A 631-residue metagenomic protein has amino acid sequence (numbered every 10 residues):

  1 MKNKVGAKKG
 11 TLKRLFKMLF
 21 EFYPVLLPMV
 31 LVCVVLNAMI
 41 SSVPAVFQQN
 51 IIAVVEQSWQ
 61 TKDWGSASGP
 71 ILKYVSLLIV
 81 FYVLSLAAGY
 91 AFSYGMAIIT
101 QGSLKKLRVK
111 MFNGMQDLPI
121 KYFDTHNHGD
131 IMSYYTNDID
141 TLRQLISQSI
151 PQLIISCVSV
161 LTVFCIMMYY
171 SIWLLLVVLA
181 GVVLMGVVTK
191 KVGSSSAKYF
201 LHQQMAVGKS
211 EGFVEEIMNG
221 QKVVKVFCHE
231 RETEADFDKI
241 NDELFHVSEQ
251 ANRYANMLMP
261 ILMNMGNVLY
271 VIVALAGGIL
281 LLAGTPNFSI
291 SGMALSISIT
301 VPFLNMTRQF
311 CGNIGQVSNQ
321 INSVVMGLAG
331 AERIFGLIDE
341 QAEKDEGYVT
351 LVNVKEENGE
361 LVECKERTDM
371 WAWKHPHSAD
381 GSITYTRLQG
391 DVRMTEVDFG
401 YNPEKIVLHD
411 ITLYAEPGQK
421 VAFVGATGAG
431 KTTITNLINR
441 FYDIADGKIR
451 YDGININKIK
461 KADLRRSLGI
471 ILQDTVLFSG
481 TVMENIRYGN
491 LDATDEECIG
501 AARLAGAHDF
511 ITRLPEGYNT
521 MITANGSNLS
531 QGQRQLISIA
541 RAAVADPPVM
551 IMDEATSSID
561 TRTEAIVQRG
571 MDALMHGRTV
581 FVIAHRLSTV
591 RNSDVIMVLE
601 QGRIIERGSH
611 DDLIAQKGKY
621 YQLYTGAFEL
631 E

Functional and structural regions predicted by a protein language model:
M1-S41, V55-L77, F92-M96, T100 (+8 more regions): Membrane-integrated ABC transporters
K2-K4, K8, I40-E56, Q60 (+11 more regions): Juxtamembrane helix-loop junctions of ABC transporter transmembrane domains
E21-P24, I120-K121, I139-I146, I150 (+5 more regions): An intracellular "coupling" helix at the cytosolic face of ABC transporter transmembrane type-1 domains
L26-M39, Q148-H202, L275-L295: Transmembrane helices of ABC transporter permease
C33, V43, F81-T100, P151-V158 (+5 more regions): Alpha-helical transmembrane segments of multi-pass membrane proteins
S58-W59, I166-A180, Y254-E332, L337-Q341 (+1 more regions): Helix-loop-helix
W64, V354-E631: ABC-type nucleotide-binding domain
